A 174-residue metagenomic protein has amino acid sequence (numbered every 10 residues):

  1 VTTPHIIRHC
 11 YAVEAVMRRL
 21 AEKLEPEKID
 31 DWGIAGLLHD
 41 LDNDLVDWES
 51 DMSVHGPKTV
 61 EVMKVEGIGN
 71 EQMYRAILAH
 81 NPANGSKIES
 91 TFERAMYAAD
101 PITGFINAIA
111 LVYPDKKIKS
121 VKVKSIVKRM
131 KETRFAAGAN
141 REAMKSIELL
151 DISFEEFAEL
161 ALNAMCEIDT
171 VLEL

Functional and structural regions predicted by a protein language model:
T2-I7, Y11-L24, L38, F92-L174: Divalent metal-dependent phosphate-bond-processing catalytic cores, especially two-metal-ion Mg2+/Mn2+ enzymes that act
E27-E132: Divalent metal-dependent catalytic cores for phosphoryl transfer on phosphate-bearing substrates
